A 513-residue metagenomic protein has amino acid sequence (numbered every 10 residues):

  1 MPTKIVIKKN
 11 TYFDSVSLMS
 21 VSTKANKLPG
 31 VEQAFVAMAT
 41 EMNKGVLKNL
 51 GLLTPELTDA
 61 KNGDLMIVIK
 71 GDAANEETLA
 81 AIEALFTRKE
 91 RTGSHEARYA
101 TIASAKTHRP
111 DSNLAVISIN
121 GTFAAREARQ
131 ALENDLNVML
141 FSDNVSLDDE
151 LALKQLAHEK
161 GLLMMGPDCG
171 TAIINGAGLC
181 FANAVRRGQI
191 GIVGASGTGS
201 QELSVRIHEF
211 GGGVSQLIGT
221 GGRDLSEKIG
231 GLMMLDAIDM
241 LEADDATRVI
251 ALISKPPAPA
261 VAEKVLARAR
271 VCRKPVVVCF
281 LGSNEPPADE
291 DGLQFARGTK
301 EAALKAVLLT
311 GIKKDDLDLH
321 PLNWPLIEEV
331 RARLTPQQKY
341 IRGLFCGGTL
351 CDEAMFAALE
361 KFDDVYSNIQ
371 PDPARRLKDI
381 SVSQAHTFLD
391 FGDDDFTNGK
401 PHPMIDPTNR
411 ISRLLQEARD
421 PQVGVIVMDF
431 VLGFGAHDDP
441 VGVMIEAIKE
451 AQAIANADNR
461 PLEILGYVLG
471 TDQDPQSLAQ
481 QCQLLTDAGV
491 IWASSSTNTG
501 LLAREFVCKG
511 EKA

Functional and structural regions predicted by a protein language model:
P2-A513: Catalytic-core regions of core metabolic enzymes, especially those transforming organic acids/acyl-group intermediates
